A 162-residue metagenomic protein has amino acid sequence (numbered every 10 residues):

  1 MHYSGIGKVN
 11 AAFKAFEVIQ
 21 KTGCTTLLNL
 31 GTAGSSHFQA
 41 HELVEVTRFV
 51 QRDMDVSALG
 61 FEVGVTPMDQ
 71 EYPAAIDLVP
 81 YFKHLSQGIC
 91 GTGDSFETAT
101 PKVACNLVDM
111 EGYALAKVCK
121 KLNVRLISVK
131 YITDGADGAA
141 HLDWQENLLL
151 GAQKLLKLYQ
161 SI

Functional and structural regions predicted by a protein language model:
M1-I162: Glycine-rich phosphate- or other oxyanion-binding loops that anchor nucleotides, phosphorylated ligands
